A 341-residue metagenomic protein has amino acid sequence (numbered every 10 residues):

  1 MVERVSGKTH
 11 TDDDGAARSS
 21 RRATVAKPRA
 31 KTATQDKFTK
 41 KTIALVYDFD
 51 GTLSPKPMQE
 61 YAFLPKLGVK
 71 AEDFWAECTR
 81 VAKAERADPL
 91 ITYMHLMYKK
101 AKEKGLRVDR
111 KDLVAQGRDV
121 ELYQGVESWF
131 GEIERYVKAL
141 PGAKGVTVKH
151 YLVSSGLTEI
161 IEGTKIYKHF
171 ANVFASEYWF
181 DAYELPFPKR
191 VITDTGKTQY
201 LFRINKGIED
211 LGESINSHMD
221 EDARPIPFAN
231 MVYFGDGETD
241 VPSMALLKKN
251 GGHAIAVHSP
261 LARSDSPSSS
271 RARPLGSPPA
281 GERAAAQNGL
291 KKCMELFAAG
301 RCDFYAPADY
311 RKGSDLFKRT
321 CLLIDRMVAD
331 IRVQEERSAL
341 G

Functional and structural regions predicted by a protein language model:
M1-T32: Polybasic, lysine-enriched low-complexity intrinsically disordered terminal tails
S6-K8, T42-A44, N230, F234: Generic secretory/membrane-interface signal
K27-A182, G300-D303: Alpha-helical substrate-recognition element adjacent to the catalytic core
R118-Y151, S155-G341: C-terminal cap/substrate-recognition subdomain and adjoining C-terminal extension of metal-dependent phosphatase-like
